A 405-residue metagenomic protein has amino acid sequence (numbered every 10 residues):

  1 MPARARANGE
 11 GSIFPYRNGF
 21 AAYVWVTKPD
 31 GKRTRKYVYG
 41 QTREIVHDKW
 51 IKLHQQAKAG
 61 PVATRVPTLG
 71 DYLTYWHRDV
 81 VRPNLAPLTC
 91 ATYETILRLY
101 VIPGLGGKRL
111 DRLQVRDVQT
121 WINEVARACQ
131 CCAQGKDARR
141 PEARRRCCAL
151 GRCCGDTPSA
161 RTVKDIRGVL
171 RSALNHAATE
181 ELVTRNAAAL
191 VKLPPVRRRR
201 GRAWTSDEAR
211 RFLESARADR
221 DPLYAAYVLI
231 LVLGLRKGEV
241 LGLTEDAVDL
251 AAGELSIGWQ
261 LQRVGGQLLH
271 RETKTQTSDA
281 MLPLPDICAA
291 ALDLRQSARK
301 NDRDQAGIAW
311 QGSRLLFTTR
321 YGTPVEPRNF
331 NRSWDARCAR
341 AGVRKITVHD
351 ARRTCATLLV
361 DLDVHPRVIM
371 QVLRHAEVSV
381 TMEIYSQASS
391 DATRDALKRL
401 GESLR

Functional and structural regions predicted by a protein language model:
M1-A3, V62, E214, A252 (+9 more regions): C-terminal secondary-structure termini that scaffold catalytic or DNA-interacting sites
M1-Y39, L88, A252-E254, P324: Short, Arg/Lys-rich segments that mark the N-terminal edge of DNA/RNA- and chromatin-recognition modules
A5, C131, R210-Y224, L233 (+4 more regions): Short, basic (Lys/Arg/His-rich) helix/loop patches that form interaction surfaces in the mid-to-C-terminal regions
K32-R35, A57-T64, V81-P87: Short, polar/flexible loop-turn hinges at active-site or ligand-entry regions and domain interfaces
G40-A57: A short, charged, amphipathic alpha-helix used as a generic interaction element across diverse proteins
Q41, P195, V248, L261-R263 (+2 more regions): Catalytic-site neighborhood detector that most strongly recognizes the C-terminal catalytic loop/helix of tyrosine
K49, R65-A178, L190-K192, Q311-L316 (+2 more regions): Short, Lys/Arg-enriched alpha-helical recognition elements, typified by the DNA-recognition helix
A133-V169, T179-L243, A251, R263 (+5 more regions): Basic, Lys/Arg- and aromatic-enriched nucleic-acid-binding interface segment
